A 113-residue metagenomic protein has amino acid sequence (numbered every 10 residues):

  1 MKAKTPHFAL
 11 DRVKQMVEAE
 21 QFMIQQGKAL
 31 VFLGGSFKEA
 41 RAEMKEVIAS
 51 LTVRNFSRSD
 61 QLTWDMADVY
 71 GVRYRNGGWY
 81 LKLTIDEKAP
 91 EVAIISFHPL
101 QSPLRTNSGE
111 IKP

Functional and structural regions predicted by a protein language model:
M1, N55-F56, D60, V72-Y74 (+1 more regions): Structured catalytic/translocation cores of nucleotide/phosphate-coupled proteins
K2-W64: Compact soluble domain cores
Q26, L33-G34, Y70, N76 (+1 more regions): Feature targets compositionally biased, intrinsically disordered low-complexity regions with long contiguous runs
S50-V53, R75-W79, D86-P90, L100: Short, charged/polar surface micro-motifs in flexible loops or helix N-caps
S59-E87: Basic/aromatic recognition patch in beta-strand/loop cores that engages polyanionic ligands
T84-P113: Enriched for short, Lys/Arg-rich terminal
